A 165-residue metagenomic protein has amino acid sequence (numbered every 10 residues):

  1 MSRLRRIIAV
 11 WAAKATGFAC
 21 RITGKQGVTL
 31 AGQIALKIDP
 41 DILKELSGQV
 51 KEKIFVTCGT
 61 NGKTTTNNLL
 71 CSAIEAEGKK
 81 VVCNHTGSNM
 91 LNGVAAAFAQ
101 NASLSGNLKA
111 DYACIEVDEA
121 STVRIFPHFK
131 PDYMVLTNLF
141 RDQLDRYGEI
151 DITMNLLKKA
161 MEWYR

Functional and structural regions predicted by a protein language model:
L4-R165: Phosphate-binding loop of NTP-binding sites
